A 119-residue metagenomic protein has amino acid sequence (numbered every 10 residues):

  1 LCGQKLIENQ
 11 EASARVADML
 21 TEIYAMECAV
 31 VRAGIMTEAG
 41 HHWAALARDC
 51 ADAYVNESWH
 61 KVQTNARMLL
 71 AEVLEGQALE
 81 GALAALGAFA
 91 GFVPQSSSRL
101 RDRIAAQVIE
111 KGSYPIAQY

Functional and structural regions predicted by a protein language model:
L1-Y119: Flavin-dependent oxidoreductase catalytic core characteristic of acyl-CoA dehydrogenase/oxidase-like enzymes
